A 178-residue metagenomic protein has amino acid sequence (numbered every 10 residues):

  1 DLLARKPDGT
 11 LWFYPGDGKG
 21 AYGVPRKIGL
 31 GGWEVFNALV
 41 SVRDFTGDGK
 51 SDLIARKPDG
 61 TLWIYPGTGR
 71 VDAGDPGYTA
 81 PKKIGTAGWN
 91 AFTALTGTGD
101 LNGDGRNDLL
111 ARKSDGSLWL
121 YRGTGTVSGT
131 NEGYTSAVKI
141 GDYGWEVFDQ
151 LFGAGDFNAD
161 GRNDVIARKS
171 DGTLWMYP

Functional and structural regions predicted by a protein language model:
D1-P178: Trp/Gly-enriched beta-strand/coil motifs that build multi-repeat beta-propeller-like domains and related W-rich binding
